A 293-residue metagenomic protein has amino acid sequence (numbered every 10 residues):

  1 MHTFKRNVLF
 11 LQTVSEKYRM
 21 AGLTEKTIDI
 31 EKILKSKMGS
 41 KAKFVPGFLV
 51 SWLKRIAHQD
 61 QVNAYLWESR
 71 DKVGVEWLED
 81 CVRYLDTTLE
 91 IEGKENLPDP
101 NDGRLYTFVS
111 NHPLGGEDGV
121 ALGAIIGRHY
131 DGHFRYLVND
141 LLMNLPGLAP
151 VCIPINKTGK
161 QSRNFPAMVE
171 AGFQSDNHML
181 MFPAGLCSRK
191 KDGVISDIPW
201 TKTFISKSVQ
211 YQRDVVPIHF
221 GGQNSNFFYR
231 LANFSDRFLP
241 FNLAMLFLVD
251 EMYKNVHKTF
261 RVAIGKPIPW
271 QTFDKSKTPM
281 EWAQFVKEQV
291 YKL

Functional and structural regions predicted by a protein language model:
F4-Y106, H112, E117-A121, A149: Membrane-anchoring hydrophobic helices of lipid-metabolizing enzymes
Q61, D102, Y106-K160: Catalytic core of membrane glycerolipid acyltransferases/transacylases, capturing the structured, soluble-facing
W67, V82-T88, I155-Q161, G193-V194: Short, flexible loop segments at the rims of nucleotide/cofactor-binding pockets, characterized by
L78-V82, L122-G127, P166-E170, F204-S208: Short amphipathic alpha-helical segments and helix-helix/interface helices
T88-L97, V138-D140, R163-A171: Short, charged beta->alpha transition segments
R163-L293: Non-catalytic C-terminal accessory region of glycerolipid acyltransferases and related lyso-lipid remodeling enzymes
